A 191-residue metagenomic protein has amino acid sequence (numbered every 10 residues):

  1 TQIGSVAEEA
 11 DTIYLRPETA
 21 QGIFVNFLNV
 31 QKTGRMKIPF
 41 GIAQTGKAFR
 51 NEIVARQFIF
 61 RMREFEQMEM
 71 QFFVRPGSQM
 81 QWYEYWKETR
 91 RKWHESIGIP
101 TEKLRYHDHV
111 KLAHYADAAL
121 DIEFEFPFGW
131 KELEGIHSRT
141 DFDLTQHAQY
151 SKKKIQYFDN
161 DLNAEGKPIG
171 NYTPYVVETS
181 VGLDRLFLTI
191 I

Functional and structural regions predicted by a protein language model:
T1-I191: TRNA-recognition modules of translation machinery and tRNA-sensing kinases, especially anticodon-binding
